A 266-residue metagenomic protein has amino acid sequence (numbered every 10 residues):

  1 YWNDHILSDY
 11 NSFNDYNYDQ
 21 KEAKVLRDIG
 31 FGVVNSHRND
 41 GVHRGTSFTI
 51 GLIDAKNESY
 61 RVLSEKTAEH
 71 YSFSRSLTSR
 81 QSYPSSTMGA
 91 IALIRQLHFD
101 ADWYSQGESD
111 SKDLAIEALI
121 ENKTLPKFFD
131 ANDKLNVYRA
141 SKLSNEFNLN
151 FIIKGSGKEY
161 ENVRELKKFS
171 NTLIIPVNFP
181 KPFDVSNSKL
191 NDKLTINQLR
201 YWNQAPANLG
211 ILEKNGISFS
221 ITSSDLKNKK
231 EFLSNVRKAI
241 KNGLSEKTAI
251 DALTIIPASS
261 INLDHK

Functional and structural regions predicted by a protein language model:
Y1-F13, D28: Replace "His-x-His-based motif
L7-D9, P126, P176-K266: His/Asp/Glu-enriched, well-ordered alpha-helical/loop segment that forms or immediately abuts the divalent-metal
D19-G155: Polyanionic/metal-chelating signatures
R27, N145, K167, E213 (+1 more regions): Anion (oxyanion) recognition and catalysis
G45, N162-E165, P182-K189: Short, charged, surface-exposed secondary-structure boundary motifs
A115, E161-N162, N208: Short acidic active-site motifs
K134-N136, G157-E161, I255-A258: Short acidic loop-to-helix transition motifs that present clustered carboxylates
S144-N150, K167-I174, G216-S218: Glycine-enriched alpha-helix->loop->beta-strand junction motifs that scaffold or abut catalytic
